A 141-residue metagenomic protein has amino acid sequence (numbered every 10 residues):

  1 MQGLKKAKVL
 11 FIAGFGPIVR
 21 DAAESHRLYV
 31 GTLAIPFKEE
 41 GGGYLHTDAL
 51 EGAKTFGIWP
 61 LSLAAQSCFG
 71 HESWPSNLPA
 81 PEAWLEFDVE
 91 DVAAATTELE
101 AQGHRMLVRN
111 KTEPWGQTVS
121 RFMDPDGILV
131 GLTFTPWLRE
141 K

Functional and structural regions predicted by a protein language model:
M1-K8, G14, T47, T96-K141: Vicinal oxygen chelate
K6, L10, G16-L63: Core segments of cupin and vicinal oxygen chelate
F11-R20, T47-L50, F69-E98, T118-M123 (+1 more regions): Vicinal oxygen chelate
R27, G31, E90-A101, R105: Replace "anionic and nucleotidyl ligands
W59, E72-S76, W115, L138: Bulky hydrophobic/aromatic packing residues
W59, E86-D88, R109, T133: A cross-family glycoside hydrolase active-site/sugar-binding cleft signature
A64-E72, V108, R139-K141: A short, acidic/glycine-rich surface segment
